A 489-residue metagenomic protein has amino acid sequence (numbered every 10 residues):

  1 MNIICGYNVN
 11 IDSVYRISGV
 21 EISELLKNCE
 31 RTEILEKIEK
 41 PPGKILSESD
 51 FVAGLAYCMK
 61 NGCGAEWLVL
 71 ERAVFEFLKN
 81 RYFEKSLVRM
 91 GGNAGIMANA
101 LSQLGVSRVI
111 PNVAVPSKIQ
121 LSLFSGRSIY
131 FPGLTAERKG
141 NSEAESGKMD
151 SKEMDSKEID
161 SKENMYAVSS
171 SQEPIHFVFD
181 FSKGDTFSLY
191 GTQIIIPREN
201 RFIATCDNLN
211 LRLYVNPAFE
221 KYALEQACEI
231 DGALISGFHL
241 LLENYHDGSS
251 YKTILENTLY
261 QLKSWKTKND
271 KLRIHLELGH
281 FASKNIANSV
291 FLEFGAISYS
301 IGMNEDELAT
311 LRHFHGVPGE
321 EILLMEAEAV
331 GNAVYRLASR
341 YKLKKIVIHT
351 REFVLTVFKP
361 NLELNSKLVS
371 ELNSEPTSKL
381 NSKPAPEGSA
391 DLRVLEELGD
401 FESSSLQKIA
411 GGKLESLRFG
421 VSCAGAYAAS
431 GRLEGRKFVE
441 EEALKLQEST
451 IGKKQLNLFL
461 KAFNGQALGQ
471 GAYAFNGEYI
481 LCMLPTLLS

Functional and structural regions predicted by a protein language model:
M1-L488: Ribokinase/PfkB-type carbohydrate-kinase core domain
